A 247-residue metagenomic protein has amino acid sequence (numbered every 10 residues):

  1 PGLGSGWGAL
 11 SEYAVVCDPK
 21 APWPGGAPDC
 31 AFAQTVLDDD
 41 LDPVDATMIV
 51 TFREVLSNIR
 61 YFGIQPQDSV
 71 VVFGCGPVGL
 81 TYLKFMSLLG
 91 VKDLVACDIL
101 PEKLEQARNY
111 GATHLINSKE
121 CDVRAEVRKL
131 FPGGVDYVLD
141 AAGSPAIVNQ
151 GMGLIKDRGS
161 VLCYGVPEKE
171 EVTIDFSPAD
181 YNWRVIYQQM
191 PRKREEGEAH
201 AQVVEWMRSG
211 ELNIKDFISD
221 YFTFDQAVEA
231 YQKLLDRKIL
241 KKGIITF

Functional and structural regions predicted by a protein language model:
P1-S69, F73: NAD(P)H dinucleotide-binding glycine-rich loop of Rossmann-like/cofactor-binding domains, especially the beta1-alpha1
T35-D42, V72-C75, S87-Q150: Adenosine-nucleotide cofactor-binding segment
E54, V78, M86: Hydrophobic/small residue at the entry helix of a nucleotide-binding pocket
R60-Q65, L130-P132, G153: Glycine-rich helix-loop-beta junction characteristic of Rossmann-like nucleotide cofactor-binding loops
D68, G159-S160, W183: Glycine-centered, small-residue-biased loops immediately flanking beta-strands in adenine/cofactor-binding cores
A125-R128, P132, E170-D220, V228-E229: C-terminal substrate-binding/catalytic core of Rossmann-like NAD(P)-dependent dehydrogenases/reductases
P132, L162, P167-E170, N213-F217 (+1 more regions): C-terminal capping/lid region of NAD(P)-dependent oxidoreductase domains
I155-D157: Helix-to-beta-strand junctions that scaffold the AdoMet/dcAdoMet cofactor pocket in Class I SAM-dependent enzymes
